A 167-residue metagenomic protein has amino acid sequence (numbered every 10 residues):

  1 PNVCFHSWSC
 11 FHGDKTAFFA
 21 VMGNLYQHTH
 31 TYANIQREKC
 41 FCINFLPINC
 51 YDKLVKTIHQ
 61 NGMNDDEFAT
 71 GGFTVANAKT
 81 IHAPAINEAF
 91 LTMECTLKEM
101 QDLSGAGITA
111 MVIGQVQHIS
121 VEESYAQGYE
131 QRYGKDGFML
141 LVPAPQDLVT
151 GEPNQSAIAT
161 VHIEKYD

Functional and structural regions predicted by a protein language model:
P1-D167: Basic, polyanion-binding surface patches
